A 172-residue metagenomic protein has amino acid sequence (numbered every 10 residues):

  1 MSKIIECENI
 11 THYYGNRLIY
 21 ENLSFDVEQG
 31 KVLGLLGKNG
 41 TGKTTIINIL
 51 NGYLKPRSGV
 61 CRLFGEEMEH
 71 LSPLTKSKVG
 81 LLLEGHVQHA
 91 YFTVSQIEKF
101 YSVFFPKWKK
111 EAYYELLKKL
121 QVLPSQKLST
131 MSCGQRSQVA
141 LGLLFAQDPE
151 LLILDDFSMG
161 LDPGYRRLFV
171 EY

Functional and structural regions predicted by a protein language model:
I5, Y20-N22, K76: Conserved structural motif at the start of ABC-family nucleotide-binding domains
R17-L18, P73: Short coil-to-beta microelement around the adenine-binding A-loop and adjacent beta1/P-loop entry of ABC ATPase
L33-K38: The feature captures the beta-strand-to-loop junction immediately N-terminal to the Walker
N51: Helix-to-loop junction immediately C-terminal to a conserved catalytic motif
G59-H70, L74-T75: Conserved ABC transporter NBD signature motif
L83-V139: ABC-family P-loop ATPase nucleotide-binding domains
L152-D156, L161: Catalytic Walker B motif of ABC-type/P-loop ATPase nucleotide-binding domains
